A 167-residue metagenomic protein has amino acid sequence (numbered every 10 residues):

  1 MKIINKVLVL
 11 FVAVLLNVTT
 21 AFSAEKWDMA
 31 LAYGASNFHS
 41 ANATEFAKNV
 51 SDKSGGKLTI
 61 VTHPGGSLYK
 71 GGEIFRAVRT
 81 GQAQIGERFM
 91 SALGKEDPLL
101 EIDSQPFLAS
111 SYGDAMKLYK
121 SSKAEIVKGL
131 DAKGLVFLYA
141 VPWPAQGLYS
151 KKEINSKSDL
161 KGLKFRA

Functional and structural regions predicted by a protein language model:
M1-V7: Positively charged n-region of N-terminal signal peptides that target proteins for export
V7-V18: Bacterial N-terminal signal peptides
A21-L31, S51-T59, D131, E153-K164: Immediate post-signal peptide segment of exported/extracytoplasmic ligand-binding proteins
D28-E45, P64-K70: Extracytoplasmic "Venus flytrap"
S36-V61, E125: Short, polar/charged alpha-helical segment
A47-K48, Q84, F89-A167: Contiguous mixed-secondary-structure segments that line small-molecule binding/active-site clefts of soluble domains
G55-L58, I74-R88, K164-R166: Alpha-to-beta junction loops
H63-R76, N155: Short helix-initiation/N-cap motifs at beta->coil->alpha
